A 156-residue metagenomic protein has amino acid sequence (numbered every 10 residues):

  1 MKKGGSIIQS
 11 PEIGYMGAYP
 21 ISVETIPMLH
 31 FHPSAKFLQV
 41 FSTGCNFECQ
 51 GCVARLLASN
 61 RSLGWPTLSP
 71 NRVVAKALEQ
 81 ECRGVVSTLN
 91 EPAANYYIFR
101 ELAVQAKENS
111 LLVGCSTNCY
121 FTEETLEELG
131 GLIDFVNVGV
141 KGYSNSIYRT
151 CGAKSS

Functional and structural regions predicted by a protein language model:
M1, C45, C49-C52: Short cysteine clusters
M1-F41, R55-S59: N-terminal [4Fe-4S]-dependent radical SAM core
S34, T43-N46, T67, N71: Electropositive phosphate-/nucleotide-binding environments in soluble metabolic enzymes
F41-T43, T88: Surface-exposed loop and edge beta-strand positions of immunoglobulin-like domains
C49-V53, R61-G64, Y97-I98, L126: Short, conserved acidic/polar surface loops in the N-terminal third of protein domains
C52-S59, Q80-R83: Gly-rich Lys/Arg/Thr-decorated short loops/hinges at beta-loop-alpha junctions or inter-strand turns that position
L57-P66, E108: A short alpha->loop->secondary-structure connector
T67-S156: Conserved AdoMet/S-adenosylmethionine-binding subsite of the radical SAM
